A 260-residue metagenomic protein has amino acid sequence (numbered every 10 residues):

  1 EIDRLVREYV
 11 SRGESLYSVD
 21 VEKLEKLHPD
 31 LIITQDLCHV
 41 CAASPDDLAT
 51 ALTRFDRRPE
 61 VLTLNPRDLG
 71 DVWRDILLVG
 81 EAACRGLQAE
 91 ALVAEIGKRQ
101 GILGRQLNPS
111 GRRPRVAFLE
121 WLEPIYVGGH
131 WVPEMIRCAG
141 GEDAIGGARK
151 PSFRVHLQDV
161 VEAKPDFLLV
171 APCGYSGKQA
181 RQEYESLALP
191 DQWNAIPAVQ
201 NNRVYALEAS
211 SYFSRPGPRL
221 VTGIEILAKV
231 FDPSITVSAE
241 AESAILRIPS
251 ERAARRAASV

Functional and structural regions predicted by a protein language model:
E1-V260: N-terminal ligand-binding lobe of clamshell/alpha-beta domains
